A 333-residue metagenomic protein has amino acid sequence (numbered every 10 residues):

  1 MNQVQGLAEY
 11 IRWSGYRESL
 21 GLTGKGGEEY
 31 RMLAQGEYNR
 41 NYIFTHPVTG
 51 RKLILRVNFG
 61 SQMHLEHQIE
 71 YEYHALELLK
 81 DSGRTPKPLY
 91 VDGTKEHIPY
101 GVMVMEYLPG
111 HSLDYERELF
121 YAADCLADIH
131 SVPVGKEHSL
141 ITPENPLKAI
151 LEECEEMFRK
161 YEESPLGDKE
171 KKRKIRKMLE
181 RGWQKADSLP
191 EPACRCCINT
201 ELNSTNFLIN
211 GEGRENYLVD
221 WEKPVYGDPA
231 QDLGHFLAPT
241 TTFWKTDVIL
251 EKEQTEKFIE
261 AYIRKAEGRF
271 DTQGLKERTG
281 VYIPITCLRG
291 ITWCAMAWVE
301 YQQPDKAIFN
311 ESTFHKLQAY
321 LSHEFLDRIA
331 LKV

Functional and structural regions predicted by a protein language model:
L7-G24, E29, V134-T200, L208-G213 (+2 more regions): An alpha-helical support segment within catalytic cores of ATP-dependent transferases
R31-E156, L166, P192: ATP-binding pocket architecture of kinase catalytic cores
R31-H46, G50, I54-L55, W183-Q231: Active-site acidic catalytic loop and adjacent metal/ATP-binding pocket of ATP-dependent phosphoryl transfer enzymes
Q62, E96, S112, F207 (+2 more regions): Conserved protein kinase catalytic core
G83, D92, H111, H130-E137 (+8 more regions): A general structural signal marking secondary-structure boundaries and capping sites
N145, R269-P284: All-alpha amphipathic helical-bundle segments outside canonical DNA-binding/catalytic cores that form hydrophobic
D232-R269, P284-Q303: Active-site activation/catalytic loop segments of kinase-like enzymes and analogous catalytic loops in related
G290-V333: ATP/Mg2+ or Mg2+-diphosphate-binding catalytic cores that bind nucleotide phosphates or diphosphates via glycine-rich
